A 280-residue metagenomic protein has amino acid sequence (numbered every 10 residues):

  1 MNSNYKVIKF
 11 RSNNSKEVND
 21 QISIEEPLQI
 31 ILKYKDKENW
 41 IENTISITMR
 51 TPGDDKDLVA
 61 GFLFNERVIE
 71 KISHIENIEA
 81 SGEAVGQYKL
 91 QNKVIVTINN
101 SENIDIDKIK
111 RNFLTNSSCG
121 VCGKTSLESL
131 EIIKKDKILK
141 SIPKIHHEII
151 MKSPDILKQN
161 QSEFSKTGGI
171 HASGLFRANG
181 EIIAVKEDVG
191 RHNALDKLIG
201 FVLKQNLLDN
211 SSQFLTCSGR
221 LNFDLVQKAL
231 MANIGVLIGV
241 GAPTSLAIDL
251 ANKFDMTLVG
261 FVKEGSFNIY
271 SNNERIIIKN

Functional and structural regions predicted by a protein language model:
M1, K279-N280: Short, Lys/Arg-enriched, disordered terminal segments
M1-S173, R177-A178, I182-V185: Intrinsically disordered, low-complexity regions enriched in acidic/Ser/Thr/Pro/Gln residues
L58-L63, S73, I109-R111, D136-K137 (+5 more regions): Surface-exposed beta-strand edges and their flanking turn/coil or helix-capping segments
S162, T167-L208, Q213-F214: Histidine/lysine/aspartate-rich catalytic loop segments that bind and position anionic ligands
F176-R177, Y270-N272: Short beta-strand-to-turn element immediately C-terminal to the catalytic PLP-Schiff-base lysine in fold type I
H192-I269, R275-I278: Feature captures the catalytic cores and cofactor-binding loops of soluble hydro-lyases/lyases that act on carboxylate
